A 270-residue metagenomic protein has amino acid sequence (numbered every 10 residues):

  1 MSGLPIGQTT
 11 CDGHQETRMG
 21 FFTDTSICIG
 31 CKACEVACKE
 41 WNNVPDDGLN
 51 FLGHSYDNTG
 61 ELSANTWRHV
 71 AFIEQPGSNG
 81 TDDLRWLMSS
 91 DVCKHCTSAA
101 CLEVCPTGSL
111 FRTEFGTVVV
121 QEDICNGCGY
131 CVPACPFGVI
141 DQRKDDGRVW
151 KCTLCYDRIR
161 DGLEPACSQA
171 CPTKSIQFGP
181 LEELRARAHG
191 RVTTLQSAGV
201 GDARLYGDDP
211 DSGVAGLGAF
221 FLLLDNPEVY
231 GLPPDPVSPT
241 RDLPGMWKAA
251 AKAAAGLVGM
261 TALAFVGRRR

Functional and structural regions predicted by a protein language model:
M1-R270: Non-ligating segments of multi-cofactor redox enzymes
